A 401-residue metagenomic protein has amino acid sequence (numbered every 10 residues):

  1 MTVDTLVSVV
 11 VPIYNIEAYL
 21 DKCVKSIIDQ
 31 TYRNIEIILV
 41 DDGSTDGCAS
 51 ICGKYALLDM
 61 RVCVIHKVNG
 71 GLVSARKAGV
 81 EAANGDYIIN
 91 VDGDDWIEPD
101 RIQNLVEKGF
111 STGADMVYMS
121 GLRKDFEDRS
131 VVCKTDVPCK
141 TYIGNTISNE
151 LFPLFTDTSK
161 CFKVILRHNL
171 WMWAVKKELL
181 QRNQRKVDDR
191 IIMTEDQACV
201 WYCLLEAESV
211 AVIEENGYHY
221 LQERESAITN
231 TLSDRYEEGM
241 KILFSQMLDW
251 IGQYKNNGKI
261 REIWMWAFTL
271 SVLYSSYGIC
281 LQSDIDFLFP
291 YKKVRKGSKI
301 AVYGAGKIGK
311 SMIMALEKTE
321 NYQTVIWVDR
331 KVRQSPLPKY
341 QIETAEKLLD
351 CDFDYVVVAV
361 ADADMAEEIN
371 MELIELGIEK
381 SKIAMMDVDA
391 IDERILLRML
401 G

Functional and structural regions predicted by a protein language model:
M1-I28: N-proximal low-complexity "stem/linker" segments adjacent to membrane-targeting elements
D21, D46-K54, W96, D100: Acidic helix N-cap motif at the loop->helix transition within catalytic regions of sugar-transfer enzymes
S26, D41-S50, V68, D92: A conserved acidic beta->alpha catalytic loop
K67-A83: Glycine-rich, basic loop-to-helix element that forms the pyrophosphate-binding segment of sugar-nucleotide handling
I88: Short aromatic/hydrophobic "clamp" motif used to bind/position activated sugar donors
G93-I213, Y218-E237: Donor-binding/catalytic cores of nucleotide-activated saccharide and glycerol-phosphate transferases/polymerases
A198, V212, N216-K299, A305-N321 (+2 more regions): C-terminal subregions of glycosyltransferases and related glycan-biosynthesis enzymes
S275-G401: Hydrophobic, well-ordered beta-alpha structural blocks that scaffold small-molecule cofactor pockets
